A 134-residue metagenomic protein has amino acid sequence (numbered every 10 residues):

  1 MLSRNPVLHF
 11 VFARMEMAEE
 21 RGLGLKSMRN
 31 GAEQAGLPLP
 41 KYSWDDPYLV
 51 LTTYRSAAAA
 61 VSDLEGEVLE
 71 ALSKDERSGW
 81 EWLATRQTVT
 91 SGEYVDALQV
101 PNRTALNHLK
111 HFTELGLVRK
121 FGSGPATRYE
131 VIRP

Functional and structural regions predicted by a protein language model:
M1-P134: C-terminal regulatory or interaction extensions
